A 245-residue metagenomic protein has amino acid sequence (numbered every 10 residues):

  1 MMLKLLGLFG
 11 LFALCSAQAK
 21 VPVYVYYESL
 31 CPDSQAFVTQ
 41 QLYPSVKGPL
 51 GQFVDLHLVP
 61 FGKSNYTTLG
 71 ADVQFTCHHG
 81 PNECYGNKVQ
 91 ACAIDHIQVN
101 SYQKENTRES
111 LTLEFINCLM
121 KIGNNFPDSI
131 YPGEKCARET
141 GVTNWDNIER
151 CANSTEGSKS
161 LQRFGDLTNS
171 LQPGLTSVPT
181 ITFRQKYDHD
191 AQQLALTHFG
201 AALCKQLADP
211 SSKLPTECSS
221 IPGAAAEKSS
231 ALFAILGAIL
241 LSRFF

Functional and structural regions predicted by a protein language model:
M2-A17, A231-R243: Cleavable N-terminal signal peptides of Sec/SRP-targeted secreted and luminal proteins
F9-F12, S64, D72, N82 (+2 more regions): Compositionally biased, intrinsically disordered low-complexity regions
G10, L14, T39, S64-Y66 (+1 more regions): Residues in flexible loops and secondary-structure boundaries
G10, L42-P44, F164-N169: Eukaryotic intrinsically disordered and solvent-exposed regulatory patches
S16, D33, S64, W145 (+1 more regions): Intrinsically disordered, low-complexity regions enriched for glutamine and histidine
S16-A19, P49-G51, Q172-L175: Intrinsically disordered, low-complexity regulatory regions enriched in Ser/Pro/Gly/Thr and acidic residues
P22, Y26, I122-F245: C-terminal cap of thioredoxin/glutaredoxin-like
V23-E139: Structural alpha/beta surface segment adjacent to cysteine/selenocysteine redox centers across thiol/disulfide enzymes
